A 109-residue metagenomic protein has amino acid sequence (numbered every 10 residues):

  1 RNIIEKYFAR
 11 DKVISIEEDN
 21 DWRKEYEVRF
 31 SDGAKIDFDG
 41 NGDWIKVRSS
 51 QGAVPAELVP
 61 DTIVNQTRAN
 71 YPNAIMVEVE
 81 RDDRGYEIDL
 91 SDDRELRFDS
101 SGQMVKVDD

Functional and structural regions predicted by a protein language model:
R1-D109: Interaction-mediating elements
